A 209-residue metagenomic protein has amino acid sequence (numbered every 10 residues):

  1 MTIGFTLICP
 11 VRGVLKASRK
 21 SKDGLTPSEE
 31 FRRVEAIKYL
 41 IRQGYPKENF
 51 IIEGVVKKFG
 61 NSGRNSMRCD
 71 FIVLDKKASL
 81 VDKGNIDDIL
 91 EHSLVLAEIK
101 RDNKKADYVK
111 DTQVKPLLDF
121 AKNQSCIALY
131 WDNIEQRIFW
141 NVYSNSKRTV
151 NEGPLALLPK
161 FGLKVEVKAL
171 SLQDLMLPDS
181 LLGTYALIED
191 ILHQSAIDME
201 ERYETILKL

Functional and structural regions predicted by a protein language model:
T2-K58: Acidic-basic catalytic patches of nuclease active cores, encompassing PD-(D/E)XK and other metal-cofactor nuclease
T2-S21, P178-E200: Short amphipathic alpha-helical segments and their helix-coil junctions
K22-L25, E48-I89: Active-site metal-binding core of divalent-cation-utilizing nuclease and nuclease-like domains
R32, E201-I206: Residue-level detector of well-ordered alpha-helical segments, enriched for hydrophobic/aromatic packing positions
L90-K104: Short, basic, glycine/proline-bearing loop/turn elements
K100-V150: Nucleic-acid nuclease catalytic cores
V150-L182: Non-catalytic C-terminal interaction segments of nucleic acid-processing enzymes
